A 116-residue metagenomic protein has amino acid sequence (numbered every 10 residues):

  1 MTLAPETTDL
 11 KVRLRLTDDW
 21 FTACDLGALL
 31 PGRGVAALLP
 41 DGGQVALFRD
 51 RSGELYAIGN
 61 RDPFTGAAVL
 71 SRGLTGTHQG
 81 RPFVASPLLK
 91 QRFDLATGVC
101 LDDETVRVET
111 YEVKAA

Functional and structural regions predicted by a protein language model:
M1-R81, D94-L95, R107-A116: N-terminal pre-ligand scaffold of iron-sulfur
D62, S86-L89: Short cysteine clusters
R92-D102: Short metal-binding segments enriched for Cys and/or His
